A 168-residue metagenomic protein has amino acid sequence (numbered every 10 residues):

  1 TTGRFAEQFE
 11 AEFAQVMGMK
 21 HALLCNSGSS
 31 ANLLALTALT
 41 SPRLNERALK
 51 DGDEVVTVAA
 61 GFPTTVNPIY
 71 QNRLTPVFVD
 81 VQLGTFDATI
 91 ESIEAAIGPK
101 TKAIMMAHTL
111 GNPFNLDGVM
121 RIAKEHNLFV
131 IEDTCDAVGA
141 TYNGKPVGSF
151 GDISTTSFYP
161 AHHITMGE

Functional and structural regions predicted by a protein language model:
T2-E54, P68-Q71, F78, K145: Phosphate-binding glycine-rich loop
R4, Q8, A88, F114 (+1 more regions): Short, conserved clusters of charged catalytic residues that mark active-site and nucleotide-handling motifs
M19, P99-K100, E125-H126, F150 (+1 more regions): Structured helix-beta-strand junction loops
S41-T134, T141: PLP-dependent aminotransferase-like
E132-G167: Conserved active-site segment immediately N-terminal to the catalytic lysine that forms the internal aldimine
